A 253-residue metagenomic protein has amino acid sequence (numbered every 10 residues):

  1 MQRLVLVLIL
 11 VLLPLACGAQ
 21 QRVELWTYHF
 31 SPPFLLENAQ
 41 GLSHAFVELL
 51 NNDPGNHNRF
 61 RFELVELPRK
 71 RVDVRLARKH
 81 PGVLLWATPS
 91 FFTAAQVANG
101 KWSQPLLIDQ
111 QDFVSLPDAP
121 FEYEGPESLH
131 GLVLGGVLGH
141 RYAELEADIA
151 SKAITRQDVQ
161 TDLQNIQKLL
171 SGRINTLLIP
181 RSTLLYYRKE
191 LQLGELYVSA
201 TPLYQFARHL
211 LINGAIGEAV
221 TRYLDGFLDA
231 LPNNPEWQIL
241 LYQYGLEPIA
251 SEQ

Functional and structural regions predicted by a protein language model:
Q20-V97, G136, D158: Extracytoplasmic small-molecule ligand-binding "clamshell" domains of the periplasmic binding protein/Venus flytrap
Y28-S31, I108-D112, K189-D225, P248-Q253: Periplasmic-binding protein-like
F30-P33, E37-L49, L116-S151, S182: Bilobed "Venus flytrap"/periplasmic-binding protein-like clamshell domains and structurally analogous long
H44-P54, P117-P120, L132-V133, L210-P248: Extended ligand-binding regions for polar small-molecule ligands
N58-R61, H140-S151, E195, L228-Q253: Ligand-binding clefts/hinges and TM-proximal coupling segments of bilobed small-molecule sensing domains
L64-S128, Y142, A200-L203: Acidic, polar ligand-binding/catalytic clefts
E66, K70-V83, S128, D162-T183 (+1 more regions): Short helices/loops that flank or line small-molecule/ion binding pockets
L85-V97, N175-Y204: A ligand-binding cleft/hinge motif common to bilobed small-molecule-binding domains
